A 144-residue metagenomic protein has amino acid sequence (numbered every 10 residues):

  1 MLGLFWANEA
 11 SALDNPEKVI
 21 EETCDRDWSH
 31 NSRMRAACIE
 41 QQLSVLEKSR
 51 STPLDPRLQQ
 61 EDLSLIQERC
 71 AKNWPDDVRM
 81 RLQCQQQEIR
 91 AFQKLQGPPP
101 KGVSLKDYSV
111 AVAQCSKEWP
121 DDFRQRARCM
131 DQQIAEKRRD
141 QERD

Functional and structural regions predicted by a protein language model:
M1-L4: Bacterial N-terminal signal peptides
E9-D144: Mitochondrial intermembrane space
